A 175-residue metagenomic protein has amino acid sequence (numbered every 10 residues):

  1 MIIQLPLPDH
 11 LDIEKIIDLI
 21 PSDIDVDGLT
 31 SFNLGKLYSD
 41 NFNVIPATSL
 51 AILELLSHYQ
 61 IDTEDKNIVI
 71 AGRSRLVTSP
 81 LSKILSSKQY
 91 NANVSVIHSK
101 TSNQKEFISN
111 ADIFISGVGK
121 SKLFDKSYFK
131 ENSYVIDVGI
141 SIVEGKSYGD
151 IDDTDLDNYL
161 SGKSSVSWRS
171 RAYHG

Functional and structural regions predicted by a protein language model:
I2, S95-V96, I115, S164-V166: Short catalytic-loop micro-motif centered on adjacent basic/acidic residues
I3-I68: Anion-binding alpha/beta catalytic cores of soluble intermediary-metabolism enzymes, centered on
P6, G117-K120, G139-I140: Short glycine-/small-residue-rich Rossmann-like dinucleotide-binding loops
P6-D9, S74-V77, S170-A172: Gly/Ser/Thr-rich loops at beta-strand to alpha-helix junctions that form or flank small-molecule/cofactor-binding
D9-H10, K122-F124, V143-E144: Short glycine-rich, flexible loops that bind phosphorylated cofactors or substrates
D12-G35, I136-G175: Rossmann-fold NAD(P)-binding glycine/threonine-rich loop
N43-Y128, Y134, Y148-L156: Glycine-rich phosphate/diphosphate-binding loop of Rossmann-like nucleotide-binding domains
